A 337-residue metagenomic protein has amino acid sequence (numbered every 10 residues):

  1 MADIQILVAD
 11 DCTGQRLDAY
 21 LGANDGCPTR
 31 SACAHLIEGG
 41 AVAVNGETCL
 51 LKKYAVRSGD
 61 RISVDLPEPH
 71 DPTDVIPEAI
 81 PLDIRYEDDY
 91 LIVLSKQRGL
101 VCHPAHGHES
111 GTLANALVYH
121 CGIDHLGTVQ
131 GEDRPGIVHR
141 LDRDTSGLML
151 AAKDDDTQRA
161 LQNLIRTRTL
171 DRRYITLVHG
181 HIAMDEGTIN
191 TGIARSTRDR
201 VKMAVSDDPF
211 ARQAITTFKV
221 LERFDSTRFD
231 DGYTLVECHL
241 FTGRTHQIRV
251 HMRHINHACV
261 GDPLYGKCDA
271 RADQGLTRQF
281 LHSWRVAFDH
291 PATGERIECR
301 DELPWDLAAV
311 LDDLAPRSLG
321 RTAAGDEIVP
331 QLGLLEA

Functional and structural regions predicted by a protein language model:
M1-T188, G192, T197, R300-P316 (+2 more regions): RNA pseudouridine synthases
I37, I215, L240, H290-P291: Short, acidic, Ser/Thr-enriched surface-loop or helix-capping motifs
V64-P67, R198-K202, Q213, Y265-R271: Short Pro/Gly-enriched beta-strand edge/turn motifs at strand-loop
V75-A79, S206-T216, F280-L281: Short coil-to-beta-strand transition motifs
I84, V178, F218-V220, C259: Conserved hydrophobic positions within beta-strands
E109-C121, K153-T157, R166, T191 (+3 more regions): Pseudouridine synthase
D225-G232, A292-G294: Short, solvent-exposed loop/turn segments that connect beta-strands within catalytic domains and beta-strand-rich
